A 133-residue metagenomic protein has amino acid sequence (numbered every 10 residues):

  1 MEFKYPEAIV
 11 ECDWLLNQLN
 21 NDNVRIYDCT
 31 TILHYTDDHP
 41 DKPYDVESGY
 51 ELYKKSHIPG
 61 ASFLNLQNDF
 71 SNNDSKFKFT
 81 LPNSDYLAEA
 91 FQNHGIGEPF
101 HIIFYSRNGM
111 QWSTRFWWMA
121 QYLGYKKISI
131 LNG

Functional and structural regions predicted by a protein language model:
M1-G133: Cytosolic catalytic domains that perform sulfur/thiol-centered chemistry
